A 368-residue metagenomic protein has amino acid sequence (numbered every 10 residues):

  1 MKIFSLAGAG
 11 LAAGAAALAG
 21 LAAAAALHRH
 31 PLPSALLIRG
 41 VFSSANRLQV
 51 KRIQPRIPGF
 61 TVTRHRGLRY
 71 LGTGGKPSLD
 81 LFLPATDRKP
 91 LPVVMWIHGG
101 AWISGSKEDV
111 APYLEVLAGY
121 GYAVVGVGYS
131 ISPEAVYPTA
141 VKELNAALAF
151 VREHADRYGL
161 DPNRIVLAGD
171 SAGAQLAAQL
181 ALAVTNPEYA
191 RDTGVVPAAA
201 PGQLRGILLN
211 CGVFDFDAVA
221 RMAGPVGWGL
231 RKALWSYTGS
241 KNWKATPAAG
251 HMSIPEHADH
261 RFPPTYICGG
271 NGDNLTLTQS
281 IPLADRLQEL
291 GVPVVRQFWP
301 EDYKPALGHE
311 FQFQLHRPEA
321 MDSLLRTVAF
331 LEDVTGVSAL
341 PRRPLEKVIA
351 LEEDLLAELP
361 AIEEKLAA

Functional and structural regions predicted by a protein language model:
I3-A368: Alpha/beta-hydrolase superfamily serine-hydrolase fold, recognizing
